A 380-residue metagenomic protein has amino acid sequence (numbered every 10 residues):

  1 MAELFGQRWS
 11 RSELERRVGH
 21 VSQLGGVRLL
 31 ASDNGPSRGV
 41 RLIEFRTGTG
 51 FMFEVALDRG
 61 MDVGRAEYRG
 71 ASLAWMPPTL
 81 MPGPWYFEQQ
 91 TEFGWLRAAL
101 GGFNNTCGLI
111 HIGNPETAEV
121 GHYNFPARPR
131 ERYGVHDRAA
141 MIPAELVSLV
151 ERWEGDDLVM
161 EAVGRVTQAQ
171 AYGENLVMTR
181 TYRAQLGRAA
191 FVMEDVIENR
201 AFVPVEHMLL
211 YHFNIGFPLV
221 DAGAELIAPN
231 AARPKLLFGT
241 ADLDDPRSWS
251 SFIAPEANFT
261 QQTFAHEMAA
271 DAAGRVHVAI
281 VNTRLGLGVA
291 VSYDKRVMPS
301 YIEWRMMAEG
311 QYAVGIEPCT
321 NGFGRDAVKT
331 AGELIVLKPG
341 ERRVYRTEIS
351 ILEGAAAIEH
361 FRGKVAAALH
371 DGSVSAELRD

Functional and structural regions predicted by a protein language model:
M1-L186, A190-V192, P204, I215-P255 (+1 more regions): Surface-exposed acidic/polar loop and edge beta-strand patches at domain peripheries
A257-E267: Penicillin-binding protein/beta-lactamase superfamily catalytic region
